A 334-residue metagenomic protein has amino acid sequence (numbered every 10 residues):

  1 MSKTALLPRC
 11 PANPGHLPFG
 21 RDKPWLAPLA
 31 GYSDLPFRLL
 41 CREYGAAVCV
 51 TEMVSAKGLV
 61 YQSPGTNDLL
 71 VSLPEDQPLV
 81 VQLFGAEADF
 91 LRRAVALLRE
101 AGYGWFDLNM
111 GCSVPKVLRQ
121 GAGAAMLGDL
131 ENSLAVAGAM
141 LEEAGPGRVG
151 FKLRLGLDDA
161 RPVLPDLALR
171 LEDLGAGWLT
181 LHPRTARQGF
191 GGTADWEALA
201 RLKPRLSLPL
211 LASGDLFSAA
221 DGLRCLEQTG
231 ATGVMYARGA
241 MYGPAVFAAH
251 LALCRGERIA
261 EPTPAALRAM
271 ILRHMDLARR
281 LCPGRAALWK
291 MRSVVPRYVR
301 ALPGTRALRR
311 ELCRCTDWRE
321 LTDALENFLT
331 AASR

Functional and structural regions predicted by a protein language model:
M1-W25, A30, L35-P36, A135 (+6 more regions): Alpha/beta catalytic cores of nucleotide-metabolism and tRNA/nucleoside-modifying enzymes
S2-G20, L29-G104: Glycine-rich, positively charged N-terminal anion/phosphate-binding segment
P24-P28, C49-T51, L79-L83, F106 (+4 more regions): Hydrophobic faces of well-ordered beta-strands that scaffold small-molecule active sites in alpha/beta enzyme cores
L29-G31, V54-A56, F84-A86, G111-S113 (+4 more regions): Active-site beta-loop-alpha junctions enriched in small/polar residues
R93-F106, M110-Q120, E131-L208: Alpha/beta enzyme core
G121-L127: Short glycine-enriched, charge-decorated loop/helix-capping segments at active-site entrances that position
